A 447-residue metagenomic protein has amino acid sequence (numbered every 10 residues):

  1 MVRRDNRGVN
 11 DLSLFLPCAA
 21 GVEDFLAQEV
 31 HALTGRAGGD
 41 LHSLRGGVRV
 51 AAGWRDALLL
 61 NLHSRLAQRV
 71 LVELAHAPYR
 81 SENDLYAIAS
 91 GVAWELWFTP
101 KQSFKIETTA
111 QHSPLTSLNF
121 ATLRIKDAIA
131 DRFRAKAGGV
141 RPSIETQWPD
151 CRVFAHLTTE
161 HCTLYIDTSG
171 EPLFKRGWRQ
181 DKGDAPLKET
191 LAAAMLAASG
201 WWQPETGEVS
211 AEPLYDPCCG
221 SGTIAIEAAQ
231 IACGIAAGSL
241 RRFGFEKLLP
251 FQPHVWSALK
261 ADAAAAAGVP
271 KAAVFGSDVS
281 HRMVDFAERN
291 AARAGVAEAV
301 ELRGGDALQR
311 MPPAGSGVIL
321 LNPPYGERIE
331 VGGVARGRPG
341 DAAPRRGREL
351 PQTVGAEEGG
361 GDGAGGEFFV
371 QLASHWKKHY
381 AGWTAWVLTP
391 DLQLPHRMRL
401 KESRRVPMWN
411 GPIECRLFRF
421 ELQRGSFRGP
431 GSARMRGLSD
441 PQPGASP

Functional and structural regions predicted by a protein language model:
R3-C151, P447: Non-catalytic nucleic-acid substrate-recognition regions in nucleic-acid-modifying enzymes
S13, P17, G21, L26 (+7 more regions): Conserved Class I SAM-dependent methyltransferase catalytic core
A27-H31, D150, E160, D181-G200: Catalytic machinery of carbohydrate-active enzymes, primarily nucleotide-sugar-dependent glycosyltransferases
L60-S64, E171-R176, Q180, R424-P447: Flexible, glycine-/basic-rich loop-and-beta segments that form/coincide with the SAM-dependent methyltransferase
I106, I319-L320: Hydrophobic beta-strand segment of the Class I
V153-L164, F418: C-terminal edge-of-domain segments
L164-K188, A287: Class I SAM-dependent transferase core
L187-P312, V318, R328: Conserved S-adenosyl-L-methionine
